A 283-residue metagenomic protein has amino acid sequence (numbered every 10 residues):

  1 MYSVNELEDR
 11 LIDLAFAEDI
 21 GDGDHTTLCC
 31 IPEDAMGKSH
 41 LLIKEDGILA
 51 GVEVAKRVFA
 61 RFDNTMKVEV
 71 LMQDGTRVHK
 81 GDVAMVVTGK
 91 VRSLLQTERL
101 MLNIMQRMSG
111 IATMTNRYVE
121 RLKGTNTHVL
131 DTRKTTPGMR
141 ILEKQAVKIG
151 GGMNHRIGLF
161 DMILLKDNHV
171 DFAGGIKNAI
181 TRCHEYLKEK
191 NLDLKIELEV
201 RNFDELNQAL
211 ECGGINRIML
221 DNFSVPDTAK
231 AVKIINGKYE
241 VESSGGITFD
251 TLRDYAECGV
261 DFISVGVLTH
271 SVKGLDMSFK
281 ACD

Functional and structural regions predicted by a protein language model:
M1-C212, R217, P226-I234, E240-E242 (+2 more regions): Acidic/glycine-rich phosphate/pyrophosphate-binding loops and surrounding catalytic core that coordinate Mg2+
D221-N222, G245, V267-L268: Short secondary-structure boundary segments
F249: Cys/His-rich Zn2+-binding cysteine-cluster or related metal-binding knuckle/ribbon modules and their
S278-D283: Active-site loop ensemble at the mouth of alpha/beta enzyme cores that anchors a bound cofactor
